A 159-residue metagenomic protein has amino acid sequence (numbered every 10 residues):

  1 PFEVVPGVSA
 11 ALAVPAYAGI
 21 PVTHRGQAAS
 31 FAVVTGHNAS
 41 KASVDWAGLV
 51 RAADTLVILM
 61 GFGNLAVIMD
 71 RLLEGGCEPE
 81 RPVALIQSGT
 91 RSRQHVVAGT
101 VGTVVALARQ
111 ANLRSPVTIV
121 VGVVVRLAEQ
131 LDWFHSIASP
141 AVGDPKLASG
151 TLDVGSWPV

Functional and structural regions predicted by a protein language model:
P1, A28-S30, N38-V159: A contiguous loop/helix-start segment that scaffolds small-molecule binding in enzyme catalytic cores
P1-N38: Short glycine-cluster motifs
